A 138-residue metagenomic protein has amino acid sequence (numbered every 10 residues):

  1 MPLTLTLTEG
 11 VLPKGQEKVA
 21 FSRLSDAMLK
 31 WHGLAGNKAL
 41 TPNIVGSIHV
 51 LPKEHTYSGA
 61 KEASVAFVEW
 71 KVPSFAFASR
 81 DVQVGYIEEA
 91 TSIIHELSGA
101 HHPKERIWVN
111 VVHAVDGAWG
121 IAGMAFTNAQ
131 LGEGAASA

Functional and structural regions predicted by a protein language model:
M1-A138: A domain-level signal for the structural core that forms small-molecule/cofactor-binding pockets and catalytic centers
